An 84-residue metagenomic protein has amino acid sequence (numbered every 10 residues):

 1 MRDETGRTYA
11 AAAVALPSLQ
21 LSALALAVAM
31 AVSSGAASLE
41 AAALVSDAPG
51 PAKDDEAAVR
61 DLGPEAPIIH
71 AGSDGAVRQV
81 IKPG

Functional and structural regions predicted by a protein language model:
M1-R7: Short beta-strand scaffold segments in enzyme catalytic cores
R7-T8, V77: Hydrophobic "anchor" residues
Y9, A27-A29, K53: Sparse, context-dependent recognition of short Cys/His-centered cofactor- or disulfide-binding micro-motifs
L16-S33: A short, polar/charged loop-to-alpha-helix boundary motif
S34-G84: C-terminal binding/interaction regions
